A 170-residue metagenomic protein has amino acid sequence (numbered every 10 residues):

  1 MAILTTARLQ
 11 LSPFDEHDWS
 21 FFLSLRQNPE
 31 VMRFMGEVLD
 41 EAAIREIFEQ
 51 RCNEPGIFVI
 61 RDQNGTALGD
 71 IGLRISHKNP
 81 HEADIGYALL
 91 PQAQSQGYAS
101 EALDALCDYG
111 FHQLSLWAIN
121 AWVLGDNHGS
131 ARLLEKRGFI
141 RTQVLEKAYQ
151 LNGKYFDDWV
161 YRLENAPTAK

Functional and structural regions predicted by a protein language model:
M1-S20, S24-M32, I57, R61-K170: Acyl-donor (CoA/ACP) binding surface of acyl/acetyltransferases
E30-E49: Conserved GNAT-fold acetyl-CoA-binding loop/helix
E49-E54, F139: Short loop/turn motifs at secondary-structure junctions and domain boundaries
